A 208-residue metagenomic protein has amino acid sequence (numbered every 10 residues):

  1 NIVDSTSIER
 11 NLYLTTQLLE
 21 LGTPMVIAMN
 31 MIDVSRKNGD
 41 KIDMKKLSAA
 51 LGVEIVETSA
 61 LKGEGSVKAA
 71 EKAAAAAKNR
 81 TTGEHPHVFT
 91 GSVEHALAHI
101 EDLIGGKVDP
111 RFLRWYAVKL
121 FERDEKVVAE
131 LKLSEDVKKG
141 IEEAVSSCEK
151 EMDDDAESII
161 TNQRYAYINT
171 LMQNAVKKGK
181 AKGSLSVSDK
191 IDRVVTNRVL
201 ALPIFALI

Functional and structural regions predicted by a protein language model:
N1-T15, L19-K41: Conserved Switch II/interswitch segment of TRAFAC-class P-loop GTPases
L18, N30, L47, A117 (+1 more regions): Residue-level signature of catalytic and energy-coupling elements of molecular machines, predominantly ATP/GTP-dependent
L21, A49, L185, N197-A201: Short flexible coil/turn linkers enriched for glycine and charged/polar residues that connect secondary-structure
V26, R36-A181: Alpha-helical transmembrane helix bundles of large polytopic membrane transport and channel proteins
K177-R193: Cytosolic juxtamembrane amphipathic/interface segments immediately preceding and feeding into a transmembrane helix
V194-I208: Core alpha-helical transmembrane segments of integral membrane proteins
